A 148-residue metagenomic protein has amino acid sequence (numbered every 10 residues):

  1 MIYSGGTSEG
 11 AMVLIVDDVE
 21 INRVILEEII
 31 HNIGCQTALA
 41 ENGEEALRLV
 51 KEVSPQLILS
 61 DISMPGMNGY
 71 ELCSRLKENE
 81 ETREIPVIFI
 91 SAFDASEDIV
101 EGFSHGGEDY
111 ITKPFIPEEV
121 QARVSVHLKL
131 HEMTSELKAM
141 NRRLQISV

Functional and structural regions predicted by a protein language model:
M1-L14, E27, I33: Non-catalytic signal-transmission and effector/linker regions of two-component phosphorelay proteins
D17, D61, S91: Active-site residues of response regulator receiver
G34-E41, L49: Short hydrophobic/Thr-rich beta-strand motif most characteristic of the beta2 strand and flanking loop of CheY-like
V53-L59: Active-site beta3 strand of CheY-like receiver
M64: Receiver (REC) domain active-site loop signature in two-component systems and cognate sites in sensor histidine kinases
H127-L128, T134, N141, Q145-V148: Amphipathic, heptad-repeat alpha-helical coiled-coil "signal-transmission/dimerization" linkers that couple sensory
